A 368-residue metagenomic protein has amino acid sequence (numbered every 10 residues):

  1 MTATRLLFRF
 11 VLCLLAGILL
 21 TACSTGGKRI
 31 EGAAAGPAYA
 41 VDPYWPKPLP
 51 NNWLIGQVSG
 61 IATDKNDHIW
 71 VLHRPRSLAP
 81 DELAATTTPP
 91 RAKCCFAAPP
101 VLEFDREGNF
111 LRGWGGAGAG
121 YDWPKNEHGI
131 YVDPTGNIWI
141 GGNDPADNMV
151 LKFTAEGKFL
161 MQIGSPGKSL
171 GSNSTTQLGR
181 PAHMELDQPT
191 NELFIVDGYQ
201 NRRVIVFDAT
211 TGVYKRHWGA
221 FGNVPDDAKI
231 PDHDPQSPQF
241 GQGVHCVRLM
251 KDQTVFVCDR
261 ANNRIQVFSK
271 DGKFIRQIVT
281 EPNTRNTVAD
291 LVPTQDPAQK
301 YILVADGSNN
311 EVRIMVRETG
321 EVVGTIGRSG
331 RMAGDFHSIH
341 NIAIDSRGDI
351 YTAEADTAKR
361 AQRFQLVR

Functional and structural regions predicted by a protein language model:
M1, L15-I18, D187: Low-complexity intrinsically disordered segments
M1-F8: N-terminal secretory signal peptides that target proteins for export/translocation
R9-T21: Bacterial N-terminal signal peptides
C23-R368: Eukaryotic scaffold repeat domains enriched in small/polar residues
